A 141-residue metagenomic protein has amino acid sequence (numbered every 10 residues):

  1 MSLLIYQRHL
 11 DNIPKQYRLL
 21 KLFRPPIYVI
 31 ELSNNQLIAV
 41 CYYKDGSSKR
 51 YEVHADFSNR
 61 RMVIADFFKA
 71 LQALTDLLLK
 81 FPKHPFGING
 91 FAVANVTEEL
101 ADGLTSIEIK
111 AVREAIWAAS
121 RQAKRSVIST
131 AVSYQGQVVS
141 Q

Functional and structural regions predicted by a protein language model:
M1-Q141: Nucleotide/phosphate-binding catalytic cleft detector across ATP-hydrolyzing and phosphate-transferring enzymes
